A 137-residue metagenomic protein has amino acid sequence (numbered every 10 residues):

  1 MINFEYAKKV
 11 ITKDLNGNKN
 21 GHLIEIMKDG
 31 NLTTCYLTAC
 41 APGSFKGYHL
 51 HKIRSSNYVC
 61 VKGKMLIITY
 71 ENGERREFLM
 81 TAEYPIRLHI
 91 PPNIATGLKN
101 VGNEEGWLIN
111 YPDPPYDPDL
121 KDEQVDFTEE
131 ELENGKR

Functional and structural regions predicted by a protein language model:
M1-R87, N103-R137: Non-catalytic, conserved peripheral segments adjacent to functional cores
L98-V101: Asparagine-centered strand-capping/turn motif at beta-strand->loop junctions
